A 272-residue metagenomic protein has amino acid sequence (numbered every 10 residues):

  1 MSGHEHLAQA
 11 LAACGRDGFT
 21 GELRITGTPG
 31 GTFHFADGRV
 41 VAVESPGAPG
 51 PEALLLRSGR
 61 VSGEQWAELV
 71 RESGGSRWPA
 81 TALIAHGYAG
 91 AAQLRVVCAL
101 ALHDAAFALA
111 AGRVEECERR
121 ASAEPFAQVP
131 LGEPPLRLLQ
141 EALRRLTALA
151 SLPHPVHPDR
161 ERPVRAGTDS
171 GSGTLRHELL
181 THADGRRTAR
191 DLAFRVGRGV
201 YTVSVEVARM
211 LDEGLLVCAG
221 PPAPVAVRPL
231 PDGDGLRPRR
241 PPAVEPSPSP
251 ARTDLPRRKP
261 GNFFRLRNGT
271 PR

Functional and structural regions predicted by a protein language model:
M1-R272: Acidic, Ser/Thr/Pro-enriched low-complexity segments and adjacent helix/loop capping patches that create flexible
